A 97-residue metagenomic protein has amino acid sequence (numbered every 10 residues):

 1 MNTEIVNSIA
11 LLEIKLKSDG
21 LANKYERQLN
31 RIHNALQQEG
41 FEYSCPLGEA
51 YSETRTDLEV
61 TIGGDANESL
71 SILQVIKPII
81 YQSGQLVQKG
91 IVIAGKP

Functional and structural regions predicted by a protein language model:
M1-D19, R27-P97: Extended, amphipathic alpha-helical stalk segments that mediate dimerization and serve as stator/scaffold rods within
